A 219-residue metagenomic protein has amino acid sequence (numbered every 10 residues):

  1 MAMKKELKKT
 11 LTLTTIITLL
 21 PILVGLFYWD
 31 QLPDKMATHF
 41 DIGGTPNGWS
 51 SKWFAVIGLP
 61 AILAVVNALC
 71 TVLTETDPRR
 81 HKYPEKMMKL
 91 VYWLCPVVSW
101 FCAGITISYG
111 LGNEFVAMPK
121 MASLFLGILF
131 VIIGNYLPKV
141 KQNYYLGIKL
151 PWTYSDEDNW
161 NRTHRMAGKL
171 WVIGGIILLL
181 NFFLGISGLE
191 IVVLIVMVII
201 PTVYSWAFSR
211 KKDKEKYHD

Functional and structural regions predicted by a protein language model:
T10-T15, A55-L59, C70, K89-V98 (+1 more regions): Select subsegments of transmembrane alpha-helices in polytopic membrane proteins, especially boundary-proximal
T14, G48-L63, V116-I133: Alpha-helical transmembrane segments
G25-V56, L146-S155: Active-site and channel-lining beta-strand-loop segments that bind or position nucleotide-derived/phosphorylated
F27-L32, A64-T76, I132-G147, S205-K211: Membrane-water interface of transmembrane alpha-helices
F40-G44, R79, N143-N159, T163 (+1 more regions): Cytosolic, membrane-interface loops and tails of multi-pass inner-membrane proteins
C70-K120: Ordered, amphipathic secondary-structure segments that act as subunit-interaction surfaces in large macromolecular
F125, G188-V203: Small-residue-rich transmembrane alpha-helices that serve as helix-helix interface/gating elements in multipass
